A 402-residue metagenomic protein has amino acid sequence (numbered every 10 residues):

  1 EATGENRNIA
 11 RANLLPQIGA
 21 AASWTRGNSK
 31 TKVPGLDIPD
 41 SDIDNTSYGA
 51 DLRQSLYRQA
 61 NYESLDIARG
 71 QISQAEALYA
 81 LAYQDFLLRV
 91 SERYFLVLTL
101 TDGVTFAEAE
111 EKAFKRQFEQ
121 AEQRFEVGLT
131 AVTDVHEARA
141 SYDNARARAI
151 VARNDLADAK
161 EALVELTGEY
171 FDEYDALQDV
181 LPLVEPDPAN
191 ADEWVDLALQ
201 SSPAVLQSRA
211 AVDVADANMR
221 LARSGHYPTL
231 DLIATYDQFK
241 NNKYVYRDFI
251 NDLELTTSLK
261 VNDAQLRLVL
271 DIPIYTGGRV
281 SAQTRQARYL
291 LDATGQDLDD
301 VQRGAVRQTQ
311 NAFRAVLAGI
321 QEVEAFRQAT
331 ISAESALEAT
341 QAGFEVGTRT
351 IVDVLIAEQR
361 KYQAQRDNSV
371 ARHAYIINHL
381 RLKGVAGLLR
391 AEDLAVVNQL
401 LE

Functional and structural regions predicted by a protein language model:
E1-A10, A82, F86-F106, R116 (+6 more regions): Amphipathic alpha-helical coiled-coil segments
E1-S23, S29, L177-N218, P273-I274 (+5 more regions): Bacterial Sec-pathway N-terminal export signals of envelope proteins
N13-L15, A131, H226: Short, glycine-/polar-rich solvent-exposed loops and beta-turns at beta-strand/coil boundaries
Q17-A82, L206-N218, R223-V301, A312: Small/polar-residue-enriched beta-strand and adjacent coil segments characteristic of outer-membrane beta-barrel
R69, V132-S141, R285, I351-Q359: Short, charged, amphipathic alpha-helical segments
D85-Q200, A315, G319, V346 (+3 more regions): Periplasmic alpha-helical coiled-coil/stalk elements that build and connect Gram-negative outer-membrane
T133, E173-A176, D353, A391-A395: Short, hydrophobic secondary-structure boundary micro-motifs
H373-E402: In a subset of proteins, long, contiguous C-terminal domains/tails are tracked
